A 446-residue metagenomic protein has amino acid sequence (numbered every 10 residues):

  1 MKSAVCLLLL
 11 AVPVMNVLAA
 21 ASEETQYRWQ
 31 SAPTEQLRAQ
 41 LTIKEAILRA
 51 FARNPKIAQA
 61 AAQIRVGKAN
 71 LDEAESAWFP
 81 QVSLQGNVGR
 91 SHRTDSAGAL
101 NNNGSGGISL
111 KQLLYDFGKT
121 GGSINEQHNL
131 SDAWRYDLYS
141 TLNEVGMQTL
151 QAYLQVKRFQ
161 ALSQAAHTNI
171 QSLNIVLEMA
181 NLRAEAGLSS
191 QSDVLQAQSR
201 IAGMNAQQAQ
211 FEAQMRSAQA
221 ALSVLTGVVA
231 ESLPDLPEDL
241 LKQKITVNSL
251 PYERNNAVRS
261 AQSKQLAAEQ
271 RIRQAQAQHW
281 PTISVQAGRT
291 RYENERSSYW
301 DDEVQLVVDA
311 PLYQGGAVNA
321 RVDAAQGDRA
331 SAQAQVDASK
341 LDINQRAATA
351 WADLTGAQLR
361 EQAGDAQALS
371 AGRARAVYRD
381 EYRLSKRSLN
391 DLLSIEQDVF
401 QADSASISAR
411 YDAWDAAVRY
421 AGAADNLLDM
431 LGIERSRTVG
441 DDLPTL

Functional and structural regions predicted by a protein language model:
C6-N16: Bacterial N-terminal signal peptides
L7, A20-E24, W29-Q36, A405-L446: Acidic, low-complexity, intrinsically disordered peripheral segments
E23-Q26, T141-R254, A350-D353, A357 (+1 more regions): Periplasmic alpha-helical coiled-coil/stalk elements that build and connect Gram-negative outer-membrane
Q36, A46-A52, V194, V228-V285 (+1 more regions): Amphipathic alpha-helical coiled-coil scaffold segments and their short linker/junction regions
Q40-T42, Q81-T141, R259-S339, A350: Small/polar-residue-enriched beta-strand and adjacent coil segments characteristic of outer-membrane beta-barrel
Q59-A74, T141, V145-I170, I175 (+6 more regions): Amphipathic alpha-helical coiled-coil segments
N125-H128, Q191-A202, D323, L389-Q397: Short, charged, amphipathic alpha-helical segments
